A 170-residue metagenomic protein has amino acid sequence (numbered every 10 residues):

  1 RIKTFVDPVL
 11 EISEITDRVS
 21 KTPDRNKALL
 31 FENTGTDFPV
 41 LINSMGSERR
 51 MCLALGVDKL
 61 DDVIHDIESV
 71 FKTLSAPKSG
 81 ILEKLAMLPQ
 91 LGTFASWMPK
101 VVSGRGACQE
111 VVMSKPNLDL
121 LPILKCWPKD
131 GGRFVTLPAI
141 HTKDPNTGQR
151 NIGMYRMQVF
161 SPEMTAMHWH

Functional and structural regions predicted by a protein language model:
R1-H170: Extended, highly charged
